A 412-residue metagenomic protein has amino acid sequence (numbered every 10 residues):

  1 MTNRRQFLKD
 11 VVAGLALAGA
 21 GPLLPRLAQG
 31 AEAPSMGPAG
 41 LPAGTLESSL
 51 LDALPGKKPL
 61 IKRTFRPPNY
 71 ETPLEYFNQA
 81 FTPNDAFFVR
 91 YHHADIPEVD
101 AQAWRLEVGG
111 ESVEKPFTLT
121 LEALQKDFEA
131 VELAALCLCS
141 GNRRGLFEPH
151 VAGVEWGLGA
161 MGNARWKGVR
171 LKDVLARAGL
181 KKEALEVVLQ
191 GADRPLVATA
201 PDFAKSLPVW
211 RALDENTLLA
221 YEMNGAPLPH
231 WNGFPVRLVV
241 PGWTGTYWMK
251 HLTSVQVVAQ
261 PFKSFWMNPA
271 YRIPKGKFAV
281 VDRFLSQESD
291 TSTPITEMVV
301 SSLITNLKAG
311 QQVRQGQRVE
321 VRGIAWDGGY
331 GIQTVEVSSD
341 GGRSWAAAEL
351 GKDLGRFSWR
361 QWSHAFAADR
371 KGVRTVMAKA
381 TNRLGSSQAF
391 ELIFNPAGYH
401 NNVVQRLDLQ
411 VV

Functional and structural regions predicted by a protein language model:
Q6-Q29: N-terminal export signals
A31-V412: Structured, non-membrane catalytic/scaffold regions adjacent to prosthetic-group chemistry
